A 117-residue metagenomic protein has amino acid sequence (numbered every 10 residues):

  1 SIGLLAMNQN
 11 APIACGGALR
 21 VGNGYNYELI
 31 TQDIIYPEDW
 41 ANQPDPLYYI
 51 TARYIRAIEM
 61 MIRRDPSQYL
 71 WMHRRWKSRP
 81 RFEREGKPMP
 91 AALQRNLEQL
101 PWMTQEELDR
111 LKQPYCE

Functional and structural regions predicted by a protein language model:
S1-E117: Non-catalytic C-terminal accessory region of glycerolipid acyltransferases and related lyso-lipid remodeling enzymes
